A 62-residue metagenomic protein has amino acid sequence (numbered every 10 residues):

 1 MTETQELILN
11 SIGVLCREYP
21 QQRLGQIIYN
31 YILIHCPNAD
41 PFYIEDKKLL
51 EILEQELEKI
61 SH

Functional and structural regions predicted by a protein language model:
M1-L24: N-terminal acidic leader/helix
E6-I8, I32, P41, S61-H62: Generic detector of bulky aromatic hydrophobic side chains
Q22-L33: A short, structured beta-strand/loop element
P37-H62: Short, charged early-sequence alpha-helical segments and their helix-coil boundaries
